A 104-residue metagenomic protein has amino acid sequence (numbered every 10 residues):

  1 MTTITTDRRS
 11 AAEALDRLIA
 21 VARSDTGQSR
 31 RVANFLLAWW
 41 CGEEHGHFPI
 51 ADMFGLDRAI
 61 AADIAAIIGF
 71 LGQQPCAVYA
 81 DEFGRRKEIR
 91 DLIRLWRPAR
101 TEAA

Functional and structural regions predicted by a protein language model:
M1-F35: Short terminal alpha-helical segments
T5-D7, L56-A65, A77-R86: Short, surface-exposed, charge-dense and proline/glycine-enriched linear segments
A14-R17, F35, D63-F70, E88 (+1 more regions): Charge-rich, solvent-exposed alpha-helical interaction surfaces
L15-A22, W39-W40, I60, Y79: Generic detector of bulky aromatic hydrophobic side chains
V21-A22, W39-E43, I68-L71, W96: Generic structural signal for hydrophobic core residues of well-folded globular domains
D25-T26, A62-A65, F70-D81, R94: Amphipathic alpha-helical interface segments
T26-A65: Amphipathic alpha-helical interaction modules
P75-A104: Low-complexity intrinsically disordered segments
